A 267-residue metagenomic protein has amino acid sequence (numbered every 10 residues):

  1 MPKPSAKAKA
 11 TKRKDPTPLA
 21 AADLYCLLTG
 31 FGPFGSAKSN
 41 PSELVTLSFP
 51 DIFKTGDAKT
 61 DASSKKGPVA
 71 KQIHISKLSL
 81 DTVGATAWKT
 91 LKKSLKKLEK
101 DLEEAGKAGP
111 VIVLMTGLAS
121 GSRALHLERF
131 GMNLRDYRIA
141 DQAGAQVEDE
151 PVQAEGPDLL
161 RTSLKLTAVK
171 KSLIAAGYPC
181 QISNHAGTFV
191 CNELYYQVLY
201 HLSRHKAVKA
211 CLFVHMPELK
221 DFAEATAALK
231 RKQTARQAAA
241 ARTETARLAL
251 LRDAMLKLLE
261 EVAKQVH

Functional and structural regions predicted by a protein language model:
P2-T188, L199-V208, K230-H267: N-terminal catalytic or cofactor-binding beta/alpha core of small enzyme domains
A87-K89, N192-E193, A223: Short, solvent-exposed polar/charged micro-motifs at secondary-structure junctions
H126, L194-Y195, E224-A225: A short secondary-structure junction signal
G187-C191, E218: Small/polar glycine-rich anion-binding or flexible loop at a beta-alpha turn
C211, H215-D221, T226: An accessory alpha-helical subdomain
